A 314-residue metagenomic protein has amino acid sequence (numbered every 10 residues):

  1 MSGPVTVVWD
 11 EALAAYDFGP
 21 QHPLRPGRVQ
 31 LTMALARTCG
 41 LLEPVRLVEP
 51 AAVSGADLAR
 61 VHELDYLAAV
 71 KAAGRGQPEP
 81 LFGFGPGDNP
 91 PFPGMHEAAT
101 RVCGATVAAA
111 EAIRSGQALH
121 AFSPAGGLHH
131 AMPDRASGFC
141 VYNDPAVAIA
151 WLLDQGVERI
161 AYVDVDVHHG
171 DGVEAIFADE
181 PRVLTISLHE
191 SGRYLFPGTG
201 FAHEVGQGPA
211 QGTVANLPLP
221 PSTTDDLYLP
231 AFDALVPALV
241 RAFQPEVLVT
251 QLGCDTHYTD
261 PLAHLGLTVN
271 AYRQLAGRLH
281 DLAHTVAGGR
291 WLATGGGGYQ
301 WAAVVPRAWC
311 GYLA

Functional and structural regions predicted by a protein language model:
M1-A59: N-terminal low-complexity, Ser/Thr- and acidic-residue-enriched intrinsically disordered segments
S2-V8, A14, A69-A73, Q77-A314: A general "terminal functional-core" signal
R28, S54, H62-Y66, L275 (+1 more regions): Alpha-helical structural motif
A51-R75: Charged, often glycine-rich, active-site loop that binds/positions anionic groups
